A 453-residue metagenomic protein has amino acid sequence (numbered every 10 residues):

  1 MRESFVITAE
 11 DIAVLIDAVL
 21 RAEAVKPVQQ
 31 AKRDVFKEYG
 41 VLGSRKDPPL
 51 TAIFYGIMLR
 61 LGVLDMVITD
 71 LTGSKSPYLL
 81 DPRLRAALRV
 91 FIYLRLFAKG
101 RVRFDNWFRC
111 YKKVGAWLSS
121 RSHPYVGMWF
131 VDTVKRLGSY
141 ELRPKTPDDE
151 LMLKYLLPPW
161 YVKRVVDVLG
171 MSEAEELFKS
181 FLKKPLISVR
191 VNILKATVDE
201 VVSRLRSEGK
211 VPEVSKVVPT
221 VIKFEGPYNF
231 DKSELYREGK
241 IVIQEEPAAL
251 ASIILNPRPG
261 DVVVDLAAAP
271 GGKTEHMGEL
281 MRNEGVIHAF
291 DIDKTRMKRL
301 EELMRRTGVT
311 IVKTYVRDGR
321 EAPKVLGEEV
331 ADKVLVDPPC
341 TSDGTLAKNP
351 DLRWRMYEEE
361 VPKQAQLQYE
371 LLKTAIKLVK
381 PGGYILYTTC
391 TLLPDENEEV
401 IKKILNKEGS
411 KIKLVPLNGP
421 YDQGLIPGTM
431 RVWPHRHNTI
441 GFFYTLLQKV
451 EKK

Functional and structural regions predicted by a protein language model:
M1-G226: Class I Rossmann-like S-adenosyl-L-methionine
K163, I292-K294, K298, L352-V379: Glycine-rich S-adenosyl-L-methionine
G260-A267: Conserved class I S-adenosyl-L-methionine
T274-G278: Conserved SAM-dependent methyltransferase scaffold
M281-R282, V379-P381: Helix-to-beta-strand junctions that scaffold the AdoMet/dcAdoMet cofactor pocket in Class I SAM-dependent enzymes
V286-D291: Conserved SAM-binding motif I beta-strand of class I
D293-E328: S-adenosyl-L-methionine
V325-L335, P339-T341, K348, P362 (+1 more regions): C-terminal catalytic and target-recognition region of SAM-dependent MTase-like enzymes, primarily methyltransferases
